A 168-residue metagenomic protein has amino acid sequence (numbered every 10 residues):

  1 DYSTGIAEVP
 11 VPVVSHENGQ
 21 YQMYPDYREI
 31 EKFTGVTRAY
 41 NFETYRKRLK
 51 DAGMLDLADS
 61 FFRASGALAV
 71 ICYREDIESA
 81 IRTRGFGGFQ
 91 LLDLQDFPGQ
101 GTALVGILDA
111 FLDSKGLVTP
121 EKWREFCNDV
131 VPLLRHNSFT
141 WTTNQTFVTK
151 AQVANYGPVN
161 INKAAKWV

Functional and structural regions predicted by a protein language model:
Y2-K166: Substrate-binding clefts and catalytic carboxylate motifs of secreted carbohydrate-active enzymes
